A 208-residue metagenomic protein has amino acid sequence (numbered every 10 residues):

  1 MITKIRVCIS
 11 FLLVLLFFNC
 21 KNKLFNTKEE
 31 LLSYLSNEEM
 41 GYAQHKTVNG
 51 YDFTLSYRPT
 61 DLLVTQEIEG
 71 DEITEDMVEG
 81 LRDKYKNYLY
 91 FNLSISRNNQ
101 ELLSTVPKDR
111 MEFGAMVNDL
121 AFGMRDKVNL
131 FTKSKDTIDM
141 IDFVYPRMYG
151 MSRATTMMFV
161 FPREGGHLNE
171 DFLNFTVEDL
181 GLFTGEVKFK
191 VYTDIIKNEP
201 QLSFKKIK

Functional and structural regions predicted by a protein language model:
M1-E30: Bacterial Sec-dependent N-terminal signal peptides
C20-T155, V160-K208: Conserved functional micro-motifs across diverse proteins
